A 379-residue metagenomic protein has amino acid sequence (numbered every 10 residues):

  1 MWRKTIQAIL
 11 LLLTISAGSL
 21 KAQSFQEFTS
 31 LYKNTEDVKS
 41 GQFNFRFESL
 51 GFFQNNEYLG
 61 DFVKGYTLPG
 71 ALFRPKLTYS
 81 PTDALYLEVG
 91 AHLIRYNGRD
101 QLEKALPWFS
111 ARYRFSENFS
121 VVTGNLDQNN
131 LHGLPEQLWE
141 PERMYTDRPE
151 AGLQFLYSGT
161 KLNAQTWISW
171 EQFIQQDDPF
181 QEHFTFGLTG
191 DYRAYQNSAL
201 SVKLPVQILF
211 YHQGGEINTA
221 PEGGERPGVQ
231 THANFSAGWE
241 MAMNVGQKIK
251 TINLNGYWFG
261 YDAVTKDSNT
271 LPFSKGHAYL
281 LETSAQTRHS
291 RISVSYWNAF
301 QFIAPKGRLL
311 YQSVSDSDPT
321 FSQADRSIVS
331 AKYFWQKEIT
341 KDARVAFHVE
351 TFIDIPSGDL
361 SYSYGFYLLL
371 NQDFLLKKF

Functional and structural regions predicted by a protein language model:
M1-F28, F155, Y362-F379: Bacterial Sec-dependent N-terminal signal peptides
A22-N44, D127, K377-F379: Outer-membrane beta-barrel biogenesis signature
K33-N56, L87, V121: Transmembrane beta-strand segments of Gram-negative outer membrane beta-barrel proteins
L50-L72, V89-N97: Surface-exposed strand-loop-strand hairpins of Gram-negative outer-membrane beta-barrel proteins
L68-A91, L156-W167, L254-N255: Surface-exposed extracellular loop regions of Gram-negative outer-membrane beta-barrel proteins
G70, W108, G159-W167, P179 (+1 more regions): Exposed, low-structure sequence patches enriched in small/polar residues
P81, L85-S116, E136-Q137, G307 (+1 more regions): Surface-exposed loop and membrane-interface regions of Gram-negative outer-membrane beta-barrel proteins
S120-D191: Surface-exposed coil loops of outer-membrane beta-barrel proteins
